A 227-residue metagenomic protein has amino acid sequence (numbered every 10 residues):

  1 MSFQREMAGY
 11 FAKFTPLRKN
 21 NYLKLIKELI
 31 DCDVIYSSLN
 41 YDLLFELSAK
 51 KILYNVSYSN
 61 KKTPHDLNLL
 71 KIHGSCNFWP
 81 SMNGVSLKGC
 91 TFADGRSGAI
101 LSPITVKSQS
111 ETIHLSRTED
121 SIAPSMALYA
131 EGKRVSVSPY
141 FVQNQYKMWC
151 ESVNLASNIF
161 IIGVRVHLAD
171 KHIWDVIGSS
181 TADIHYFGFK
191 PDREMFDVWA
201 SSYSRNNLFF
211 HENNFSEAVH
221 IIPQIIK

Functional and structural regions predicted by a protein language model:
M1, Y22-K133, V137: Extended, H/D-rich, highly charged conserved domains that either
M1-G9: N-terminal accessory alpha/beta regions
A12-E28, F141-S152: A short, well-structured juxtamembrane/interface segment
L17-R18, D42, R165-L168: Short beta->alpha connector loops
S136, F141-K227: SIR2/sirtuin-family catalytic core signature
